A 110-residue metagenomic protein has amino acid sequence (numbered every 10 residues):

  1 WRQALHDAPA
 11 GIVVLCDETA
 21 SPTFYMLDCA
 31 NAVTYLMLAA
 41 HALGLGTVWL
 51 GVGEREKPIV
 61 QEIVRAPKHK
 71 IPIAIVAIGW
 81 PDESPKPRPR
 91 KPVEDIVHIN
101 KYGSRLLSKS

Functional and structural regions predicted by a protein language model:
W1-C29: Glycine/small-residue-rich phosphate/adenosyl-binding loop
A4-H6, V64-H69, R88-R90: Solvent-exposed alpha-helices and their adjacent loops that cap or buttress functional pockets in soluble metabolic
P9-V13, G46-V48, A74: Structural motif
C16, G51-V52, W80: Short secondary-structure boundary segments
T23, L45-P58: GST superfamily/GST-like fold recognition
L38-A42: Short hydrophobic alpha-helices that are characteristic scaffold elements of the AMP-binding
I73-S110: C-terminal helix-cap and adjacent tail motif
